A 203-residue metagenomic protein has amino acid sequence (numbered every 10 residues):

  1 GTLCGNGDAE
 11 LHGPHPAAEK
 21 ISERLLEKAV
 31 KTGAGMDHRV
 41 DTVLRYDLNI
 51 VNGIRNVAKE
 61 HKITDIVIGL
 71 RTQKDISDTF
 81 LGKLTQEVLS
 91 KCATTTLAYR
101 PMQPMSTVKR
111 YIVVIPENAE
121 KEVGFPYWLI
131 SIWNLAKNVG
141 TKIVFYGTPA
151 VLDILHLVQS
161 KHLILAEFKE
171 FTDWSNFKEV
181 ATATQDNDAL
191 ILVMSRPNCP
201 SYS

Functional and structural regions predicted by a protein language model:
G1-G7, A17, K59, T64-D65 (+2 more regions): Intrinsically disordered or low-complexity boundary/linker segments at protein termini and domain junctions
G1-T79: Intracellular, membrane-proximal regulatory regions of polytopic membrane proteins
V40-D41, R45-R55, T148-P149, L165-A183: A short, well-structured beta->alpha microelement
